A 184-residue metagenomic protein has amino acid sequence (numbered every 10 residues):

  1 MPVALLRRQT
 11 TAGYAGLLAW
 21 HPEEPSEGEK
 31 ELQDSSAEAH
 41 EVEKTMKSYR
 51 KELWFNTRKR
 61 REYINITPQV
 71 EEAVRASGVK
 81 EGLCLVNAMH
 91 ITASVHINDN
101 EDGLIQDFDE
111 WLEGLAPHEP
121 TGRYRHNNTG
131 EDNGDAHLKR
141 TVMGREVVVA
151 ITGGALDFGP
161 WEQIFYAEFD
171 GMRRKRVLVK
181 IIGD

Functional and structural regions predicted by a protein language model:
P2-T10: Extreme N-terminal basic, low-complexity initiation segments that serve as generic localization/processing leaders
Q9, E23, E27-Q33: Charged/polar low-complexity intrinsically disordered segments
E38-D184: Active-site histidine-anchored catalytic micro-motif
